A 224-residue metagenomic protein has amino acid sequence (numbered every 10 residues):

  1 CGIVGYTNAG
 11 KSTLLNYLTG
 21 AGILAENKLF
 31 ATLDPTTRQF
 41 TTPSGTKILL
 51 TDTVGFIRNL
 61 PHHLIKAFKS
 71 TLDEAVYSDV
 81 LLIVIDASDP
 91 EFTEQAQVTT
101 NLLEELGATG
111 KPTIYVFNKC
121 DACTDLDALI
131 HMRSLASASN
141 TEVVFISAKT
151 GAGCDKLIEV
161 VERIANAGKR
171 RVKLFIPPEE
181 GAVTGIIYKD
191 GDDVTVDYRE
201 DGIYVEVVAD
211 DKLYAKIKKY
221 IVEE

Functional and structural regions predicted by a protein language model:
C1-A9, L15-N16, G20, P90 (+1 more regions): C-terminal-of-GTPase-core extension/linker across diverse P-loop GTPases
C1-V80: Conserved G1/Walker A P-loop phosphate-binding module
N27, P61-H62, T93, A148-G151: Ordered, soluble secondary-structure elements with a strong preference for glycine-centered loop motifs and nearby
T36, H62-A75, D86-A108: Conserved catalytic-core segment of NTP-binding enzymes
L50, V84, V116: Generic enzyme active-site microenvironment
T53, A87, K119: Walker B catalytic acidic pair
D79-L81, A167-G168: Short, surface-exposed connector motifs at secondary-structure boundaries
V84-I85, I146: Catalytic metal- and UDP-sugar-binding loop of GT-A-like glycosyltransferases, i.e., residues flanking the conserved
